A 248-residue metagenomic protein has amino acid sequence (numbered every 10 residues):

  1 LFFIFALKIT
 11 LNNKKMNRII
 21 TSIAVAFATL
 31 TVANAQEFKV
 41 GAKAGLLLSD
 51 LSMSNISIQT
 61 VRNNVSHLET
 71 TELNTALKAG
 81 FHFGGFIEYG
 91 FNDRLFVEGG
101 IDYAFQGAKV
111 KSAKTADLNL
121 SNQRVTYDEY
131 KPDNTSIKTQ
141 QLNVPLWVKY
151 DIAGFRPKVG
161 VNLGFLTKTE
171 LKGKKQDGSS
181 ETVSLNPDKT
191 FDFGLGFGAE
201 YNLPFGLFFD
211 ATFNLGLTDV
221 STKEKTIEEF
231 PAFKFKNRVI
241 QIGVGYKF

Functional and structural regions predicted by a protein language model:
L1-K43, V244, F248: Bacterial Sec-dependent N-terminal signal peptides
M16, L215-L217: Residues within mature, well-folded domains
T31, F91-D93, I152-G154, L203-F205 (+2 more regions): Outer-membrane beta-barrel proteins
F38, L95-V97, G154-P157, F205-A211: Repeated loop/turn-to-beta-strand initiation elements of outer-membrane beta-barrel proteins
A42-L46, F81-F91, I101-Y103, V144-Y150 (+4 more regions): Residues on the lipid-exposed face of transmembrane beta-strands in outer-membrane beta-barrel proteins
D50-K78, Q106-T139, L166-G196, L217-Q241: Extracellular/periplasm-exposed beta-strand and loop segments of Gram-negative cell-envelope proteins, dominated by
D133-Q141, L146-V148, G154: Helix-adjacent hinge/juxtasegments
